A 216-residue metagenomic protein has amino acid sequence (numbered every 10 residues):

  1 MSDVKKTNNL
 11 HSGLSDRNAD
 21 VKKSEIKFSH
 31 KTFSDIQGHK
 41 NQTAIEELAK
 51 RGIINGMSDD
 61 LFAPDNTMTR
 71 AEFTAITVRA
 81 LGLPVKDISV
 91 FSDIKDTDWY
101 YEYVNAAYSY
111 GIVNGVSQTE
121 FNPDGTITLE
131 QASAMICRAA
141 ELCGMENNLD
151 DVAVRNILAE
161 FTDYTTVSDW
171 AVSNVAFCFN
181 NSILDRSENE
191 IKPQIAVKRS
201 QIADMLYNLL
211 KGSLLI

Functional and structural regions predicted by a protein language model:
S2-Q42, N55-T74, V78-Y103, Y110-E130 (+3 more regions): Feature responds to low-complexity, polar/acidic, surface-exposed segments characteristic of secreted/exported proteins
V175: Catalytic cores of secreted/periplasmic or lumenal enzymes
